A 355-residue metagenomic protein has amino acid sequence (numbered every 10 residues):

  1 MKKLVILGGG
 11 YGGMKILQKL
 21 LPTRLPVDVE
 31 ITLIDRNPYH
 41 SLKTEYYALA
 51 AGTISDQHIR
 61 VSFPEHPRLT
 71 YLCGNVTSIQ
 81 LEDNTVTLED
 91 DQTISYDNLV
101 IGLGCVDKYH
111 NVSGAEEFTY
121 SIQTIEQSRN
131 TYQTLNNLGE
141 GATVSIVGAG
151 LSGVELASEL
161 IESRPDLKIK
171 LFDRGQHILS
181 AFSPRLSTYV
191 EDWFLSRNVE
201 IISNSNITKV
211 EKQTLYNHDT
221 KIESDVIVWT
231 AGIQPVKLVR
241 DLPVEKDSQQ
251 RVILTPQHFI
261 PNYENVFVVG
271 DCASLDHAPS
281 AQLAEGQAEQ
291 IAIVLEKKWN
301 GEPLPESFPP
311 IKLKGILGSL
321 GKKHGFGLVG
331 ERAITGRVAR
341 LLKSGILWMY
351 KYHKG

Functional and structural regions predicted by a protein language model:
M1-K3, R68-A142, L215-N217, D225-V228: FAD-binding core/adjacent interface of flavoenzyme oxidoreductases
M1-T70, E155-A181: Beta1-alpha1 glycine-rich phosphate/pyrophosphate-binding loop at the start of Rossmann-like nucleotide-binding domains
L7-G8, I101, V147-G148: Conserved N-terminal Rossmann-fold NAD(P)-binding element of oxidoreductases
R36-S41, Y47, A51, C105-N137 (+4 more regions): Glycine-rich active-site loop/strand segments that organize a redox cofactor
Y71-I79, I94, P165-T255: A Rossmann-like FAD-binding core segment of flavoenzymes
E117-E140, K221-I293: FAD-site-proximal beta/loop scaffold in flavoenzymes
Y132-I169: Rossmann-like NAD(P)H-binding beta-loop-alpha module
Q287-G355: C-terminal, flexible cofactor-proximal segment of oxidoreductases
